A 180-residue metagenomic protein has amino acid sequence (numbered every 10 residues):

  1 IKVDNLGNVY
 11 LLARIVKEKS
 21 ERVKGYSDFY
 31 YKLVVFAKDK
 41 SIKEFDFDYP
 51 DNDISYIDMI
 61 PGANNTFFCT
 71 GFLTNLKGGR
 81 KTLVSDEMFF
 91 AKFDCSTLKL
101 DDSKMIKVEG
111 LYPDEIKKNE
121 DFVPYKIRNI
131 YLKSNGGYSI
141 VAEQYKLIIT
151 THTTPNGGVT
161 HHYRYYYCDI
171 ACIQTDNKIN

Functional and structural regions predicted by a protein language model:
I1, K17-K19, S41-K43, N52-N64 (+1 more regions): Asp-box/WD-like beta-propeller blade repeats and closely related beta-sheet repeat scaffolds
I1, S55-M59, L76, I116-N135: Signature of short aromatic-glycine-proline-rich micro-motifs recurring in repeat-based ectodomains
I1-S41: Internal, well-ordered domain-core segments that constitute the primary functional module of diverse proteins
G7-L11, N65-C69, N135-I140: Entry beta-strands of beta-propeller and related beta-repeat scaffolds
R14-S27, F72-E87, E143-Y165: Short, conserved, GDST-rich strand-edge loop motifs in beta-rich repeat architectures
G25-S41, L83-K99, G158-I179: Beta-propeller blade signature
D46-N52, T97-F122, N180: Surface-exposed loop and turn segments in beta-propeller and other repeat-based domains that flank or scaffold
I130-N180: Long, well-ordered mid-to-C-terminal structural blocks that present hydrophobic/aromatic surfaces
